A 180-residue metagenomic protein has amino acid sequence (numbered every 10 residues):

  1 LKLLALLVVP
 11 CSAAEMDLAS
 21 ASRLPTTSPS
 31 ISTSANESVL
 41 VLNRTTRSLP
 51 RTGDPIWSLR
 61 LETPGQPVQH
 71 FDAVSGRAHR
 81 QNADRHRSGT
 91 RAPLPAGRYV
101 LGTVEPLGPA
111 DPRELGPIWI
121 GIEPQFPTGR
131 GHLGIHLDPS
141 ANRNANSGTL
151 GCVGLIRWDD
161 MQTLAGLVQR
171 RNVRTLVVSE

Functional and structural regions predicted by a protein language model:
L1-L3: Positively charged n-region of N-terminal signal peptides that target proteins for export
A5-E15: Hydrophobic h-region of N-terminal signal peptides that target proteins for export in Gram-negative bacteria
D17-S147, D159-R174: Cell wall/extracellular polymer interaction/catalysis modules
L155: Short, well-ordered, aromatic-rich surface patches in folded extracellular/luminal domains
S179-E180: Short, solvent-exposed mixed-charge patches
